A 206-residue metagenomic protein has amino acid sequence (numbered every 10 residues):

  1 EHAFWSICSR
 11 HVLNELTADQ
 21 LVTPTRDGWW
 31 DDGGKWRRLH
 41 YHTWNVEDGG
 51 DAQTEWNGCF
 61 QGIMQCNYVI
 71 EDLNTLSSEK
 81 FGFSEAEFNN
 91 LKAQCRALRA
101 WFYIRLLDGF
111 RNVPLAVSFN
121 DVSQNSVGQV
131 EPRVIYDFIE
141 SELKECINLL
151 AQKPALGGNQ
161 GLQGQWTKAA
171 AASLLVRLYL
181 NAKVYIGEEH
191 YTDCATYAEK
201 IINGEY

Functional and structural regions predicted by a protein language model:
E1-L21, G28, T43-W44, A198: Membrane-proximal, proline-rich intrinsically disordered regions
A3-W5, G28-F110, S126-D137, L143-G158: Conserved, well-structured interaction surfaces
R96, A172-L175: TPR/Sel1-like alpha-solenoid repeat signature
L107-D108, N112-P114, P154, N181-G187: Short coil/turn linking the two alpha-helices of tandem helical-hairpin repeats
S123-V134, N159-W166, Y185, E189: Alpha-helix capping and helix-loop boundary segments enriched in small/acidic/polar residues
L180-V184, A195, E199-Y206: Polar, glycine-rich mid-to-C-terminal structural blocks that act as macromolecule-binding/assembly scaffolds
